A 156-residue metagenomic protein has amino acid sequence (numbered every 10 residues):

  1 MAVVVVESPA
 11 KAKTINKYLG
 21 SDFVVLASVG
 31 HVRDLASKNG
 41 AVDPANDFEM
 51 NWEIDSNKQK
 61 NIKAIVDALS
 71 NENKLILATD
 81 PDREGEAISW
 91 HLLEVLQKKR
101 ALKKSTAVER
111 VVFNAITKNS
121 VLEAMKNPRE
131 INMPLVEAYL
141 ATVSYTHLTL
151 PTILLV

Functional and structural regions predicted by a protein language model:
M1-S144, L148: Intrinsically disordered, low-complexity regulatory segments
H147, T152-V156: Single conserved hydrophobic/aromatic residue that forms the stacking wall/gate of nucleotide- or nucleobase-binding
